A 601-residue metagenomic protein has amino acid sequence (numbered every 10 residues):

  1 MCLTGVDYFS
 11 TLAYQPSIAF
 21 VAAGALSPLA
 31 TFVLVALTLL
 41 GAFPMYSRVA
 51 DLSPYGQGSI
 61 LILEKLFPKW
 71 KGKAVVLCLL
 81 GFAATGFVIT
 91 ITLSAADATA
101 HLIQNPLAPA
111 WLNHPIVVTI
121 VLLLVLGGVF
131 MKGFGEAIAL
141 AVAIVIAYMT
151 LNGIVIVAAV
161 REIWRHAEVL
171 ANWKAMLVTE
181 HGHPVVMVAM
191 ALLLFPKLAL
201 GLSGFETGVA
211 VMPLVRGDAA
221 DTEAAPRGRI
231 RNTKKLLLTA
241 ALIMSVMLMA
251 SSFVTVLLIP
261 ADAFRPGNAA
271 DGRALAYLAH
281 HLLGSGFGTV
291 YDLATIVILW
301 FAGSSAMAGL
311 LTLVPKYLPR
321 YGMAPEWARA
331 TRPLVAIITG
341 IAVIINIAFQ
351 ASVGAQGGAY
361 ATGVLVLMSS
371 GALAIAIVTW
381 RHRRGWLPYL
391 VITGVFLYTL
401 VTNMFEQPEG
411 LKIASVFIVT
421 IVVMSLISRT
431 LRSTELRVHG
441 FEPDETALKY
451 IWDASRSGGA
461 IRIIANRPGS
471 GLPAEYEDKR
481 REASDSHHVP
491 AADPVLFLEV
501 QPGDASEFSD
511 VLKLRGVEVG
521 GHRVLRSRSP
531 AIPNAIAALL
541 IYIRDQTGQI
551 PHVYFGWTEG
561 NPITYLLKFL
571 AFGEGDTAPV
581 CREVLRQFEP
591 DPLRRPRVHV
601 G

Functional and structural regions predicted by a protein language model:
M1-Y14, L63-K65, K69-L77, V188: Membrane-interface "cap" regions at the ends of multi-pass membrane proteins
S17-E64, K71-L77, T92-L122, A147 (+1 more regions): Extracellular loop-to-transmembrane helix junctions
P68-K73, L112-V121, R216-M247, P315-Q350 (+1 more regions): Loop-to-transmembrane helix boundary motifs in multi-pass membrane proteins
M131-E162, S305, G357-G371, W386-T399 (+1 more regions): Membrane-interface loop-to-helix entry segments
I146, T150-S203, E409: Helix-loop-helix junctions that connect adjacent transmembrane segments in multi-pass membrane transporters
V157-L170, A220-P226, T239-A274: Extracellular/periplasmic helix-exit of transmembrane alpha-helices
M190, A374-G469: A generic transmembrane alpha-helix motif of multi-pass inner-membrane proteins
L436-G601: Cytosolic C-terminal regulatory domains/tails of membrane transporters and channels
